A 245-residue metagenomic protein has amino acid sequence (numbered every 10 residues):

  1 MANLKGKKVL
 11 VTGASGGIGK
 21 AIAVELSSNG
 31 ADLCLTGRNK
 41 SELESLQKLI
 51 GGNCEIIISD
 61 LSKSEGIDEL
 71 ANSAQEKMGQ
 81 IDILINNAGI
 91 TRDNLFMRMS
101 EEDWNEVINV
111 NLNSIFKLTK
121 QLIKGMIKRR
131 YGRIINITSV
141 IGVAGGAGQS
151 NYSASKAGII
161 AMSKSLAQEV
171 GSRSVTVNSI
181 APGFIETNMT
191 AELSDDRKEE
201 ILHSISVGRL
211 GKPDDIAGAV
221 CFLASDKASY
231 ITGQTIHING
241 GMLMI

Functional and structural regions predicted by a protein language model:
S15-G16, N39: Conserved glycine-rich cofactor-binding loop
N29-S45: Conserved glycine-rich Rossmann-like NAD(P)H-binding loop of the short-chain dehydrogenase/reductase
L95-F96, D103-I108, T190, I201: Substrate-binding pocket helix/loop in short-chain dehydrogenase/reductase
T119, S155, S163: Active-site helix of classical SDR
K124, Q168-S172, S229: Alpha-helical segment proximal to the catalytic Tyr-Lys
S139: Residue(s) in the substrate-gating loop at a strand-loop-helix junction that position the organic substrate next
G171, T176, I231-G233, N239: Short, small/polar-rich loop/turn modules that mediate ligand/substrate recognition or access, typified
